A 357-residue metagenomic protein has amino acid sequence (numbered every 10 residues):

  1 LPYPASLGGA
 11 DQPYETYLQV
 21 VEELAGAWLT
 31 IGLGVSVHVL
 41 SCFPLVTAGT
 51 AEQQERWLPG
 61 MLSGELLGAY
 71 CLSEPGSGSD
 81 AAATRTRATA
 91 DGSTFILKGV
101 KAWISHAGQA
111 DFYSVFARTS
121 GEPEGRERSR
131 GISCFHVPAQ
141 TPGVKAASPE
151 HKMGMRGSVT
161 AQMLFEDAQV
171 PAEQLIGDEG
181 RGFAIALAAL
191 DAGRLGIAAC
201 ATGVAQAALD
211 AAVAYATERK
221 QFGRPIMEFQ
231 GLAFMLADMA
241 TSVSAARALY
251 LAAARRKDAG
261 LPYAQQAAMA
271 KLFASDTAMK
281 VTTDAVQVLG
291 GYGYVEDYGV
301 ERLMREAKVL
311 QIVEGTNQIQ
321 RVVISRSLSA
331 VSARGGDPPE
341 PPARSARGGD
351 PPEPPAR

Functional and structural regions predicted by a protein language model:
L1-A27, I31, S36, A48-G49 (+10 more regions): Alpha-helical interface subdomain recognition
Q12, D80-A82, H106-D111, R126-G131 (+2 more regions): Short glycine/proline-enriched turns and hinge-like loops at secondary-structure junctions
G64-L72: A short, Trp-centered hydrophobic/proline-enriched beta-strand micro-motif
A69, R85-R87, F112-F116, G121 (+2 more regions): Conserved hydrophobic/aromatic beta-strand scaffold that supports enzyme active sites
S77-D80, F95: Hydrophobic, small-residue-rich alpha-helical packing segments that form membrane-like cores
A83, Q140-Q169: Flexible, small-/acidic-enriched active-site or ligand-binding loops
T94, K98-A146: A short core secondary-structure module
